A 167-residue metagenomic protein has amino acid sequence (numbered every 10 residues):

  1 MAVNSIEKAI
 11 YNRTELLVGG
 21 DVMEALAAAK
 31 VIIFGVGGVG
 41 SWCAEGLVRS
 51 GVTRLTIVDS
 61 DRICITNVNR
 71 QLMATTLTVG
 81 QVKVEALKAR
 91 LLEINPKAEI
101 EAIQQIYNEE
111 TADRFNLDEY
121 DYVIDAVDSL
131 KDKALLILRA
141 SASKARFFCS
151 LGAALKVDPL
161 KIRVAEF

Functional and structural regions predicted by a protein language model:
M1-I32: N-terminal charged helix/coil linker that caps or initiates catalytic domains
I33-G35, V58: Conserved N-terminal Rossmann-fold NAD(P)-binding element of oxidoreductases
V39: Hydrophobic/small residue at the entry helix of a nucleotide-binding pocket
L47: Aromatic pocket-lining residues of Rossmann-like dinucleotide-binding sites
V52, I57-N95: Glycine-rich phosphate-binding loop and adjoining beta1-alpha1-beta2 segment of Rossmann-like nucleotide-binding folds
L77, A98-Y107: Conserved SAM-binding strand-loop segment of SAM-dependent methyltransferases
E110-E119: Short amphipathic alpha-helix with an adjacent loop that forms part of the alpha/beta core around
D121-F167: E1/E1-like adenylate-forming module used to activate ubiquitin-like modifiers and sulfur-carrier proteins
